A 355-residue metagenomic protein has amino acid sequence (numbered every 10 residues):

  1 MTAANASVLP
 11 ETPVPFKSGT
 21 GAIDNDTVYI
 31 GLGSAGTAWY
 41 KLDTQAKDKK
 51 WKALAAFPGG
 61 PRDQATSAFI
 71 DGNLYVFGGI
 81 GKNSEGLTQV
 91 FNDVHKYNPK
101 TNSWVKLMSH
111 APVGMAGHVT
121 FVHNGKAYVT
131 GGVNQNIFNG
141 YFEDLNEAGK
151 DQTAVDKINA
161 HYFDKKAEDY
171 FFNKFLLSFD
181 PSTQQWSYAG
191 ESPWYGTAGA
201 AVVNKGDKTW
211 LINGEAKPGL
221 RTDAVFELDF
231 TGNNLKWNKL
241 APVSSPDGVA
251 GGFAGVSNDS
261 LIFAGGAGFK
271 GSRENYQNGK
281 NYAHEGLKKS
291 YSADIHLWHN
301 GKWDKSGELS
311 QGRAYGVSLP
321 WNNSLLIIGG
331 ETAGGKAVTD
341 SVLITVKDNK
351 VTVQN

Functional and structural regions predicted by a protein language model:
T2-N355: Kelch-like beta-propeller repeat domains
